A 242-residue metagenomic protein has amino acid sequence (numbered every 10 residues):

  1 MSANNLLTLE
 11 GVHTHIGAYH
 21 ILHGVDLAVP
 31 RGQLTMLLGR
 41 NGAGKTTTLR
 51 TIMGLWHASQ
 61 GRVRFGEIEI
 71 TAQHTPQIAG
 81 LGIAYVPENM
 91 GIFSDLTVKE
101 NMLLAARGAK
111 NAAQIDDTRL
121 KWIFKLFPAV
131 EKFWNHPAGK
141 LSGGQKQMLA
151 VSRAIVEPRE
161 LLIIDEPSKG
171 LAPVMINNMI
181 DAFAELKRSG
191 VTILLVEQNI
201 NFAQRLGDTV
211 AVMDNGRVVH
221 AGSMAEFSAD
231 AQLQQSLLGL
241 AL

Functional and structural regions predicted by a protein language model:
L7-L9, L22: Conserved structural motif at the start of ABC-family nucleotide-binding domains
G17, T35, A58, Q73 (+4 more regions): ABC-type ATPase nucleotide-binding domains, specifically the catalytic core motifs of the NBD
L38-R40: The feature captures the beta-strand-to-loop junction immediately N-terminal to the Walker
M53: Helix-to-loop junction immediately C-terminal to a conserved catalytic motif
G61-I70, L81, Q114-L120: Conserved ABC transporter NBD signature motif
P137-L141: Conserved ABC ATPase signature
I155-E160: A short, proline-enriched helix->beta-strand linker immediately N-terminal to the Walker B motif in ABC-type P-loop
